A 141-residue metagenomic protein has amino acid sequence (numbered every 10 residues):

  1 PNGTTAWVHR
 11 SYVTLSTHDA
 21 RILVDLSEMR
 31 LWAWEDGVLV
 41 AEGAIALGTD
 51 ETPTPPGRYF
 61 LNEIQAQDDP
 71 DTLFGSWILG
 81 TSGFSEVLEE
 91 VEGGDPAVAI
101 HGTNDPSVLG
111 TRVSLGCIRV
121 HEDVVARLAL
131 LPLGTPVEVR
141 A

Functional and structural regions predicted by a protein language model:
N2, T17, T49-R58, Q65 (+1 more regions): Exported/periplasmic cell-wall-interacting domains
N2-L23, E35, A41: Boundary regions of SH3-family modules and the immediately adjacent low-complexity/disordered segments in eukaryotic
R10-S11, D36, I64, L130: Surface loops and adjacent helix of pleckstrin homology
T14-W32, T52-R58: Low-complexity, Pro/Ser/Thr- and charge-rich linker/hinge segments at domain boundaries
L26-E28, E35, E63, A141: Short, structured patches in soluble enzyme cores that scaffold and shape functional sites
R30, L39-D50: Glycine-rich catalytic cores of cysteine/serine-nucleophile enzymes that process amide/ester linkages in cell-envelope
A33-D36, L79: Generic recognition of long tandem-repeat/solenoid scaffolds
W34-E35, I45, D71-F74: Extracytoplasmic/periplasm-facing segments of secreted or lipoprotein envelope proteins
